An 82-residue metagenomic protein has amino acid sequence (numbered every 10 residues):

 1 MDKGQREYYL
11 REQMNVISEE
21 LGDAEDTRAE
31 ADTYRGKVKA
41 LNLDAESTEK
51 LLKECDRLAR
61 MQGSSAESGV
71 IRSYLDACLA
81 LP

Functional and structural regions predicted by a protein language model:
M1-P82: Extended, charged alpha-helical coiled-coil/arm scaffolds that mediate oligomerization and mechanical coupling in large
